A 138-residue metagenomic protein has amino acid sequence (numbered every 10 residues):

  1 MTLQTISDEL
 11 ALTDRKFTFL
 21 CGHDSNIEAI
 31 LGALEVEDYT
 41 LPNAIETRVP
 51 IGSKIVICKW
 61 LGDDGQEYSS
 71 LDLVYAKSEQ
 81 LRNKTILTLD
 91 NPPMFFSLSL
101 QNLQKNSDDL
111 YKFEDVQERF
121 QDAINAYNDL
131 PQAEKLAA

Functional and structural regions predicted by a protein language model:
M1-A138: Non-catalytic terminal regions with compositionally biased, polar/charged low complexity
